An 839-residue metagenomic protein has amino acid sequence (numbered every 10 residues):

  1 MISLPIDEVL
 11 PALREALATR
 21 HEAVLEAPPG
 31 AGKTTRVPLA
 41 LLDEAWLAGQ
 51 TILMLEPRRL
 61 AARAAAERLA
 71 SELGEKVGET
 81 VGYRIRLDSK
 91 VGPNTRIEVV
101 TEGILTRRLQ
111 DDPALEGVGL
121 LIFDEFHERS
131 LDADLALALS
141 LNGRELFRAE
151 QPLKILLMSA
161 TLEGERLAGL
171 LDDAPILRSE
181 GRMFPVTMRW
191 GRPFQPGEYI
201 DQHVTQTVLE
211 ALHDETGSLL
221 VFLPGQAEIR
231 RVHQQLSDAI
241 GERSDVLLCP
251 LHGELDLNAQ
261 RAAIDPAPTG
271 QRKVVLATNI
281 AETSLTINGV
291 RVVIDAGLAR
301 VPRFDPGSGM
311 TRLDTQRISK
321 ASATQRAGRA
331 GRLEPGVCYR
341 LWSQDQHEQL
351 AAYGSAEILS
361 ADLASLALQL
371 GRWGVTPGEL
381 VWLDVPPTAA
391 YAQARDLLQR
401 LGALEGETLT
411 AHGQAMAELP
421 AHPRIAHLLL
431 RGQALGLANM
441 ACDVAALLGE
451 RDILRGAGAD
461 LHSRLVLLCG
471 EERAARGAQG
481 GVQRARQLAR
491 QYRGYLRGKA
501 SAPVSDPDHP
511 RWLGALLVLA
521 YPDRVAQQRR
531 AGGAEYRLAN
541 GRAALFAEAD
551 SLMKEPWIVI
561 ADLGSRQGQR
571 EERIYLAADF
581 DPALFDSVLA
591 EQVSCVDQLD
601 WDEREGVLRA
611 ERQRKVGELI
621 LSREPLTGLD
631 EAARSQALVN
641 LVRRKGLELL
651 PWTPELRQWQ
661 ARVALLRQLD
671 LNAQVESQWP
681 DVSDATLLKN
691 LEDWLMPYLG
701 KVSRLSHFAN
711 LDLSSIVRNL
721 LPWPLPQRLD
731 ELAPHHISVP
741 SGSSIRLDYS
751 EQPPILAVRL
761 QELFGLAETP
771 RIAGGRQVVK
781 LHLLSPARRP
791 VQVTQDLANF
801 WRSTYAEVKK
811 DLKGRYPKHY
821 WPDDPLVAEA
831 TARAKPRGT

Functional and structural regions predicted by a protein language model:
M1-L428, K499, G564, Q752 (+1 more regions): P-loop NTPase motor module signature
P29, W46, V525-G564, V739-P740 (+3 more regions): Segments forming glycine/polar-rich beta-alpha architectures that bind adenosine-containing cofactors
T35, D245, P250, A262 (+4 more regions): Second RecA-like catalytic domain
A66, A70, E75, S140-L141 (+4 more regions): A short, contiguous, amphipathic alpha-helix enriched in charged residues
G82-R86, V100, L177, T187-R189 (+13 more regions): Residues in well-ordered beta-strands of folded domains
D172, R529-G532, L729-A733: A short, compositionally biased
G328, V559-F580, R759-K780: Short, solvent-exposed cationic patches
A539, D602, V607-T839: Charged, non-catalytic accessory extensions
